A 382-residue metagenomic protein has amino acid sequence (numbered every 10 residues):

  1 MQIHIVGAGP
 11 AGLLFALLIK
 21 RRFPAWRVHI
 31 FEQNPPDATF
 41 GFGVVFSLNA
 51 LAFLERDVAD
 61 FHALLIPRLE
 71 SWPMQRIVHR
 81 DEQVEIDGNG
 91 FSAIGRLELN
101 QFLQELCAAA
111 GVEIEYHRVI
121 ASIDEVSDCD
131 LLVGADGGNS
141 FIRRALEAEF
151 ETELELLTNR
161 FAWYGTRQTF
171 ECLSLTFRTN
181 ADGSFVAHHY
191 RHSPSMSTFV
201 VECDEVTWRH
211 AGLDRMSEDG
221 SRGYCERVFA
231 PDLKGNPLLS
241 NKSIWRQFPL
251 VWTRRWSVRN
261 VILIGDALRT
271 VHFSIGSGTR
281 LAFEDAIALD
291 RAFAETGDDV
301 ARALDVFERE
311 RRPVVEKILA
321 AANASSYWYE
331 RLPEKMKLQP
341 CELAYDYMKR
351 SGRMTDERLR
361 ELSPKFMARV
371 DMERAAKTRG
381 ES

Functional and structural regions predicted by a protein language model:
M1-I3: Extreme N-terminal starter segment of soluble prokaryotic enzymes
I5-R21, V133-G134, I244-W328: Conserved mid-domain beta->alpha element of the FAD-binding
A11, F15, P36, N139: Conserved Rossmann-like nucleotide-cofactor binding loop
L18-G41: Glycine-rich FAD pyrophosphate-binding loop
R21, R291-S382: C-terminal helical "tail/cap" subdomain of flavin- and related membrane-associated enzymes
P35-F53: Conserved N-terminal glycine-rich FAD pyrophosphate-binding loop of Rossmann-like flavoproteins
L48-W163, K365-E381: Conserved N-terminal helical subregion
N89, G95, E171-L250: Conserved FAD/dinucleotide-binding core of flavoprotein oxidoreductases
